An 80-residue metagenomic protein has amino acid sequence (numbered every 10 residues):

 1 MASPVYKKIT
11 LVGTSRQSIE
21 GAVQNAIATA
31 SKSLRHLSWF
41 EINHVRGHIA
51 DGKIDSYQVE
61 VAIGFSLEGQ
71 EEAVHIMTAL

Functional and structural regions predicted by a protein language model:
M1-V5, E72: Extreme N-terminus of proteins, especially the signal/transit-peptide cleavage junction and the first residues
A2, S33, G52-I54: Sterically constrained small-residue positions within well-ordered secondary structures of folded domains
P4-W39: Short, well-ordered alpha-helical segments
Y6-K8, H44, S56-A62: Broad gene-expression machinery/nucleic-acid interaction feature
L11, A50, A62: Short glycine/serine/threonine-biased micro-segments
G13-S15, H44, F65-L67: Flexible glycine-/small-residue-rich
F40-H48: Short, conserved loop-to-beta-strand elements that form functional interface hotspots
K53, Q58-L80: C-terminal structural segments of small proteins and small subunits
